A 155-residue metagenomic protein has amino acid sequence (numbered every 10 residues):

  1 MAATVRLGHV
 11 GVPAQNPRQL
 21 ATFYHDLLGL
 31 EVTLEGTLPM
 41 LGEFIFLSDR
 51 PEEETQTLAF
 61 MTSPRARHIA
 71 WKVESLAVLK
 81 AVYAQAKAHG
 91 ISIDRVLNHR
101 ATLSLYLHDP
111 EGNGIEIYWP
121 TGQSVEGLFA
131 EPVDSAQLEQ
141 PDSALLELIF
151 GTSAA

Functional and structural regions predicted by a protein language model:
A2-T4, G11-T55: Core segments of cupin and vicinal oxygen chelate
A2-T4, M61-P64: Short, flexible turn/loop "capping" segments at secondary-structure junctions
V5, Q15-R18, A70-G114, W119-V125 (+1 more regions): Vicinal oxygen chelate
L7, L58, A66: Short, structured motif recognition centered on aromatic/hydrophobic residues
V10, I69: Hydrophobic adenine-recognition pocket in adenosine-nucleotide-binding enzymes
L34-T37, T62, R95-N98: Short beta-strand
P39-E43, R65, H99-L103: Short acidic/glycine-enriched loop/turn segments that link adjacent beta-strands
E52-L58, G112-E116: Short, charged/polar, Gly/Pro-enriched secondary-structure boundary elements
